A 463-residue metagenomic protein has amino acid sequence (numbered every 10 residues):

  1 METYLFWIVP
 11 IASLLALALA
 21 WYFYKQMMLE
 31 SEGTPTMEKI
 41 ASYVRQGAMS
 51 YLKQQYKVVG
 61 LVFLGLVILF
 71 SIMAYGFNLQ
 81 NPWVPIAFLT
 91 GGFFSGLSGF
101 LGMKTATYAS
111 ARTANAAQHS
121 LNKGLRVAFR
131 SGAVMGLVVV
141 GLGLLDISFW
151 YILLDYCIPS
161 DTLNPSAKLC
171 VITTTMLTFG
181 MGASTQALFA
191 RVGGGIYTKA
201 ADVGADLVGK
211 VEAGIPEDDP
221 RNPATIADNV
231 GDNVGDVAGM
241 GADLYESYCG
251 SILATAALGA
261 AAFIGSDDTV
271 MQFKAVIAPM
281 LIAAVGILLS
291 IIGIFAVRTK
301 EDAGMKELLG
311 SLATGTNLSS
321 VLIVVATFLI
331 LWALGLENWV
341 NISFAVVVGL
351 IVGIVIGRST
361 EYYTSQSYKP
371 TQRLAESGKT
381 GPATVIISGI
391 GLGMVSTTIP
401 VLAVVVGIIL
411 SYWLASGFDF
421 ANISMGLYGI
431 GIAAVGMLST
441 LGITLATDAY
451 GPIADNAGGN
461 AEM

Functional and structural regions predicted by a protein language model:
M1-M463: Hydrophobic packing and interface segments
